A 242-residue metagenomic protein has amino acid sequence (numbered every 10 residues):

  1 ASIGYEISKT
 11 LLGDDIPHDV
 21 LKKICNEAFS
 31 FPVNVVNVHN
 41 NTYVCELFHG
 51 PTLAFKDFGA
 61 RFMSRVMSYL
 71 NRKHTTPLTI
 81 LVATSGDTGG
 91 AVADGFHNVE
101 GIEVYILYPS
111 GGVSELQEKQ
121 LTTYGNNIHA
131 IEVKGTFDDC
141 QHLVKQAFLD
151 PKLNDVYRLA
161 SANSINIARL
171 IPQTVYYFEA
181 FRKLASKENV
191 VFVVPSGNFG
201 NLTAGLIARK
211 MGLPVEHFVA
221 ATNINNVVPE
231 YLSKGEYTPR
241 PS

Functional and structural regions predicted by a protein language model:
A1-S242: PLP-dependent amino-acid enzyme catalytic core
